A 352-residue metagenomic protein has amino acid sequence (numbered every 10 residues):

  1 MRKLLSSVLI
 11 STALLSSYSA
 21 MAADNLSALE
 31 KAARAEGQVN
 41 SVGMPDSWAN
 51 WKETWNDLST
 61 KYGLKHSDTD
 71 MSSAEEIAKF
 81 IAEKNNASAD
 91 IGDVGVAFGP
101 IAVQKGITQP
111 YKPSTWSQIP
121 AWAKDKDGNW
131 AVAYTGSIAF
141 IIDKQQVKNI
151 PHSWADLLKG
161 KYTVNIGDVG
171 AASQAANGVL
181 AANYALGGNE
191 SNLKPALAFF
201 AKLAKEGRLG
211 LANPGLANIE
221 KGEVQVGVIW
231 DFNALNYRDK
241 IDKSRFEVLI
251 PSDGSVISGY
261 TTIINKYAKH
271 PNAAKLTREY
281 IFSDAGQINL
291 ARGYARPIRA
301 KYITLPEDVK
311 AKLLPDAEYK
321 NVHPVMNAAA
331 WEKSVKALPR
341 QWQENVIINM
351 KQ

Functional and structural regions predicted by a protein language model:
S17-S19: N-terminal signal peptide c-region/cleavage motif recognized by signal peptidases
N25-R34, Q38-K65, Y237: Short, polar/charged alpha-helical segment
N40-W55, S67-I81, N85-E223: Extracytoplasmic ligand-binding site segments that recognize negatively charged/polar headgroups
A97-V103, E220, Q225-R245: A ligand-binding cleft/hinge motif common to bilobed small-molecule-binding domains
T108-T115, G128-V132, A155, V226 (+3 more regions): Short beta-strand->loop
A121, T135-A139, L197-K202, R208-L209 (+1 more regions): Periplasmic-binding protein-like
V256, Y260, N265-V325: Mature extracytoplasmic/periplasmic domains
K320-Q352: Conserved C-terminal helix/tail region of periplasmic/extracytoplasmic solute-binding proteins
